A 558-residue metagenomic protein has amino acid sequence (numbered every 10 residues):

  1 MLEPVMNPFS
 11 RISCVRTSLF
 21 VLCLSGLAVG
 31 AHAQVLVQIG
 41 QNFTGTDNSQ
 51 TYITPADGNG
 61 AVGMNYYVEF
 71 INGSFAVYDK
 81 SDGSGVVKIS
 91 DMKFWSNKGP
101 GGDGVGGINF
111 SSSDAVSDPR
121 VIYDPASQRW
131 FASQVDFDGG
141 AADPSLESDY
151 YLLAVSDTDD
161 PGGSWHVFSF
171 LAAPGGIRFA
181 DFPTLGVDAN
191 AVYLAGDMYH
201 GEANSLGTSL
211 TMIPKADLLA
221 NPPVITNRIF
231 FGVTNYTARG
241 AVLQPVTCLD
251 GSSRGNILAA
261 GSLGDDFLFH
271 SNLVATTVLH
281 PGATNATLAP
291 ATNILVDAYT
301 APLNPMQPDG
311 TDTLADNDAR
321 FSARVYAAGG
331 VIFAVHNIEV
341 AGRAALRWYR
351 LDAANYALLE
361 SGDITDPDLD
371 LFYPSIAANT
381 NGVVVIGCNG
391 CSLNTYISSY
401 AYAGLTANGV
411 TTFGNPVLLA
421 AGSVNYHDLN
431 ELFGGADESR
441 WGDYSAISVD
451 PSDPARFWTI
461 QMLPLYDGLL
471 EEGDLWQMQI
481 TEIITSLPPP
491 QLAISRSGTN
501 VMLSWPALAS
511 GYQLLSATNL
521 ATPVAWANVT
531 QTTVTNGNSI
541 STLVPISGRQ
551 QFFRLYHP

Functional and structural regions predicted by a protein language model:
M1-E3, G30, L555: Short hotspots in intrinsically disordered terminal tails
M1-P4, P489-Q491: Short intrinsically disordered, low-complexity coil segments enriched in acidic
E3-L19: Bacterial N-terminal signal peptides that target proteins for export
R16, R347-R350, Q551-R554: Basic side chains
R16-A28: Bacterial N-terminal signal peptides
A28-G30, S547: A composition/secondary-structure signal for short, hydrophobic, low-basic-content segments with alpha-helix propensity
H32-P488: C-terminal PAP-associated
P488-P558: Short, composition-biased motifs enriched in small/polar/acidic residues
